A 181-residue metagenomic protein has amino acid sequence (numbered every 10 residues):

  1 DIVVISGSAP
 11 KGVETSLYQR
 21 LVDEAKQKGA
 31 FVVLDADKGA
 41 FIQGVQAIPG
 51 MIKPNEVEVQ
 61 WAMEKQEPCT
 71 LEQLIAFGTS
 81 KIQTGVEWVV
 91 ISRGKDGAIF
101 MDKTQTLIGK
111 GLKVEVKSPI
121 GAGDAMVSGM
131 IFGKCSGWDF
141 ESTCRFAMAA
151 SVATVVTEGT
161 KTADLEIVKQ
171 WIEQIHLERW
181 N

Functional and structural regions predicted by a protein language model:
D1-G12: Short acidic, glycine-rich surface-loop motifs adjacent to enzyme active sites
D1-I2, K169-N181: Conserved N-terminal subdomain of the carbohydrate kinase-like
V4, K53, L107: Conserved beta-strand segments that form the floor/walls of ligand-binding pockets within enzyme and binding domains
G12-V13, A163: Residues that form or flank phosphate/diphosphate-binding pockets in enzymes that use nucleotide phosphates
T15-T104: Conserved phosphate/ATP/ADP-binding segment of small-molecule kinases
T84-K95, T106, K110-I175: Conserved post-catalytic alpha-helical subdomain immediately downstream of the catalytic base and nucleotide-binding
